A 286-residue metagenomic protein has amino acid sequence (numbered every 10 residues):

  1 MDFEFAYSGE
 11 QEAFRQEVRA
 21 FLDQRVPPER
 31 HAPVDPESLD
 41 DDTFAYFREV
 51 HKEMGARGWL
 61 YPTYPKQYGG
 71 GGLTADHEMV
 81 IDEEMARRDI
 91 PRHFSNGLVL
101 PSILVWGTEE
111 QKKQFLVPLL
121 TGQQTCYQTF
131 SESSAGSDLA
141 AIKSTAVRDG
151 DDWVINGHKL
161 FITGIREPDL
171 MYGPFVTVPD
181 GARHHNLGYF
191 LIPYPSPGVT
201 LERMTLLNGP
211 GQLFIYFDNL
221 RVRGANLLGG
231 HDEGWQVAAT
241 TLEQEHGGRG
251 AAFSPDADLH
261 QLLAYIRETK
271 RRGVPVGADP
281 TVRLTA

Functional and structural regions predicted by a protein language model:
M1-R15: Intrinsic disorder at enzyme termini
F3-Y7, V199-A286: Glycine-rich beta->alpha junctions and the first turn(s) of the following alpha-helix
R48-Q123, G164-L170: Internal helix-loop-helix
G58, I81-A86, F175, L191-P197 (+1 more regions): Short Ser/Thr-interspersed hydrophobic loop/turn segments at strand-loop and sheet-helix junctions that line or gate
G122-F130, G173-P174: A short, Trp-centered hydrophobic/proline-enriched beta-strand micro-motif
A135-D138, W153: Hydrophobic, small-residue-rich alpha-helical packing segments that form membrane-like cores
S144-V147: A structural signal for short hydrophobic beta-strand segments in well-ordered beta-sheet cores
D151, N156-T200: A short core secondary-structure module
